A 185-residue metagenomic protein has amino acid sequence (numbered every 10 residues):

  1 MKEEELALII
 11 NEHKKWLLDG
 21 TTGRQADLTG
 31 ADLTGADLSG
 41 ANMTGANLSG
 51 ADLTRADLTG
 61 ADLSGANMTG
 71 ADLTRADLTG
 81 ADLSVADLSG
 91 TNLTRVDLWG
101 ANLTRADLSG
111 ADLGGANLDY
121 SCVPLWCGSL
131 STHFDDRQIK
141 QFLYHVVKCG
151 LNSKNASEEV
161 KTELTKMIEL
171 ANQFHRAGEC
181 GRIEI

Functional and structural regions predicted by a protein language model:
M1-G35, S39, T44, S49 (+9 more regions): Intrinsic low-complexity/IDR segments
